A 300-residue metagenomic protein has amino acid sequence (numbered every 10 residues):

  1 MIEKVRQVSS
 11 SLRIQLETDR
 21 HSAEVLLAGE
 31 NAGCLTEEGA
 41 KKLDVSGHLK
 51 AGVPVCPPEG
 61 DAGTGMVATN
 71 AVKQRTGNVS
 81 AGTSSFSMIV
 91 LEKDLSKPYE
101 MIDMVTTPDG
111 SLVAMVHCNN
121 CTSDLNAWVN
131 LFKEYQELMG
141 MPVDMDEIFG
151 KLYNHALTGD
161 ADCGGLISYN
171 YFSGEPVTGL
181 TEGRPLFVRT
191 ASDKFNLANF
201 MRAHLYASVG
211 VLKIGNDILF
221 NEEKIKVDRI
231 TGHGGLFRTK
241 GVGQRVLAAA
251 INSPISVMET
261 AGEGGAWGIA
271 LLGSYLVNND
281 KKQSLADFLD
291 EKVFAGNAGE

Functional and structural regions predicted by a protein language model:
M1-D19, L26-T231, L236-E300: Active-site core segments that coordinate phosphate-bearing ligands/cofactors across diverse enzyme families
